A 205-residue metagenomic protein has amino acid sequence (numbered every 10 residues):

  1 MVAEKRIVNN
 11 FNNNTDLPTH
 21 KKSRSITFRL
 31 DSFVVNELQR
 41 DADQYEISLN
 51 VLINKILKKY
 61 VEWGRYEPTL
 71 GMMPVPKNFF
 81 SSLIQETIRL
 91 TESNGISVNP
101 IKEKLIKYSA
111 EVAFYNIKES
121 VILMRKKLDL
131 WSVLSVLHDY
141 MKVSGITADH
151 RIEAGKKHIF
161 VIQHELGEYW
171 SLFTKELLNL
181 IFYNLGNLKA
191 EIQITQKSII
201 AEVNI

Functional and structural regions predicted by a protein language model:
M1-S32, Q39-D43: Short Lys/Arg-rich basic patches
V34-L38, L49-N50: Helix-turn-helix DNA-binding elements, focusing on the entry/boundary residues of the two helices that contact DNA
I47-L70: Short, basic amphipathic alpha-helical segments that act as recognition/interaction helices in nucleic-acid-binding
P68-Q85: Surface-exposed beta-loop interaction hotspot
I88-I159: An N-terminal amphipathic alpha-helical segment
G145-T195: Short, hydrophobic/π-rich interface segment
I194-I205: C-terminal edge-of-domain segments
